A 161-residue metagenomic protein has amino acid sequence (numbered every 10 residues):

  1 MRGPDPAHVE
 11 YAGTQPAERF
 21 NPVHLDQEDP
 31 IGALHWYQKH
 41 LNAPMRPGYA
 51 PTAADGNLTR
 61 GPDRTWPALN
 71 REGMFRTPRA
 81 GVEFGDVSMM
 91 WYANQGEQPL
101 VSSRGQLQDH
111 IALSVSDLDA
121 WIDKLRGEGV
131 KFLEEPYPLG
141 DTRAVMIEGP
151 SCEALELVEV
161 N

Functional and structural regions predicted by a protein language model:
M1-P16, W91, L155-E156: Short, structured interface segments
M1-R2, R19-D29, G81, L100-K124 (+2 more regions): Vicinal oxygen chelate
Y11-A12, W36, R79-A80, W91-N94 (+5 more regions): A structural feature that tracks compact, well-ordered secondary-structure segments with a strong bias toward
Q15-A17, G140, N161: A short acidic/small-residue loop/turn micro-motif
L25-S88, G127, D141-E148: Core segments of cupin and vicinal oxygen chelate
R46, L157-V160: Extended non-catalytic domains of envelope/secretory-pathway proteins
E134-E135: A short beta-strand motif characteristic of beta-propeller blades
